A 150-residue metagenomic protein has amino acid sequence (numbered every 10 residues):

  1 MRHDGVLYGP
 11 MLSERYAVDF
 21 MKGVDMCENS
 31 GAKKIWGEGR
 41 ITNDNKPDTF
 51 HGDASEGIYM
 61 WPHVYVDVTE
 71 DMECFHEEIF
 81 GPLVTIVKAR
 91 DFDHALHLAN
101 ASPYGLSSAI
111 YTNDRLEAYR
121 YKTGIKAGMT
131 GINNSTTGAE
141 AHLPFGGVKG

Functional and structural regions predicted by a protein language model:
M1-K22, G37-Y59, H76-G81, G138-L143 (+1 more regions): Flexible, acidic loop-helix segments that line cofactor/substrate-binding pockets
K22-A32: Helical element adjacent to the flavin cofactor pocket in flavoenzyme catalytic cores
N29, G52-G150: Conserved C-terminal structural/oligomerization subdomain of aldehyde/semialdehyde dehydrogenase
I35-E38, I110: Short beta-strand segments
